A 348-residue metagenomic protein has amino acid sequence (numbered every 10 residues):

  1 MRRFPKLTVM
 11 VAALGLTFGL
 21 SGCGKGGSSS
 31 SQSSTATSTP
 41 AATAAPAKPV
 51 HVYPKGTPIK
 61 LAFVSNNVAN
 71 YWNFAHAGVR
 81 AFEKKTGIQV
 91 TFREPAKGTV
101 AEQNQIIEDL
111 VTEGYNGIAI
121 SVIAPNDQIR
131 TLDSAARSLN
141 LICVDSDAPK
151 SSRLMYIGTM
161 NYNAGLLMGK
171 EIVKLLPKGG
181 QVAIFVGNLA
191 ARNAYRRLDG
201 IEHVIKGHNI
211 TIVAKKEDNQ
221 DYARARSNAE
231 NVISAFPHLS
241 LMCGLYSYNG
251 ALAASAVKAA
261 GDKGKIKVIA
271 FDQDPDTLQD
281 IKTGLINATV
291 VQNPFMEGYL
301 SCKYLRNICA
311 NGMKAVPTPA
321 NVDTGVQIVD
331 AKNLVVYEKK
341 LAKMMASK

Functional and structural regions predicted by a protein language model:
S21-S34: Bacterial lipoprotein signal-peptidase II cleavage site
A36, P40-T57, L189, N193 (+3 more regions): Hinge/cleft segment of the Venus flytrap/periplasmic-binding protein
P46-G78, F82-E83, T91-Q105, Y115 (+4 more regions): Extracytoplasmic "Venus flytrap"
Y71-I88, A164-M168, R192-T211, R224 (+2 more regions): Short, solvent-exposed amphipathic alpha-helices that sit in or adjacent to ligand/effector-binding or catalytic
K84-K97, Q181-I184, I205-Y222: Short beta-strand elements in bilobed, periplasmic/extracellular small-molecule ligand-binding domains
Q103, I157-V182, R224-R226, Q273-T277 (+1 more regions): Hydrophobic alpha-helical segments within soluble ligand-binding/sensing domains
V111, A119-A136, I201, N219-D280: Hydrophobic alpha-helical
P125-N163, L167, K174, Q181 (+2 more regions): Flexible loop/hinge segments that line or gate small-molecule binding clefts
